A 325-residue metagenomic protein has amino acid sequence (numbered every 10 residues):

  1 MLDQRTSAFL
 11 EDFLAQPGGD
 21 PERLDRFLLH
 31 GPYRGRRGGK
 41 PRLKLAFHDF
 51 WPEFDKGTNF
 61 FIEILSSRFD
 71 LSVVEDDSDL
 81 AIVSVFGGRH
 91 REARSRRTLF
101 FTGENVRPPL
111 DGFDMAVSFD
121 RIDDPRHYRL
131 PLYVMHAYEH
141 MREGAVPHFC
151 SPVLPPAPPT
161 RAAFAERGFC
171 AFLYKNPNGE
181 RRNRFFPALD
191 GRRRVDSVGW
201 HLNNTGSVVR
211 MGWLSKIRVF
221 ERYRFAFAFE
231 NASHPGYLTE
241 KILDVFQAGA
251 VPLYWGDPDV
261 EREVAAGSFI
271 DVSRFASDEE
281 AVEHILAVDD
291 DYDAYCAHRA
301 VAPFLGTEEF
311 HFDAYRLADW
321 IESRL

Functional and structural regions predicted by a protein language model:
M1-F101, V106, L110-V195, H201-L325: Pol beta-like nucleotidyltransferase catalytic core
